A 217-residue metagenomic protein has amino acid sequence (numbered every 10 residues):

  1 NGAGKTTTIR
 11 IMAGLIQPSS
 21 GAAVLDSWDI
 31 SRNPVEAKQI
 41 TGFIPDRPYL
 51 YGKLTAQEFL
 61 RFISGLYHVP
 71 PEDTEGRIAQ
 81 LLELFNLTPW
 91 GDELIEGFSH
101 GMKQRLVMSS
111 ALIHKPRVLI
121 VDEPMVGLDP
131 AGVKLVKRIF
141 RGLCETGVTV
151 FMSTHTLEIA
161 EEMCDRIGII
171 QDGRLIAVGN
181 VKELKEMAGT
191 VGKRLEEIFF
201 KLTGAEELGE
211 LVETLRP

Functional and structural regions predicted by a protein language model:
G21-R32, E36-A37: Conserved ABC transporter NBD signature motif
R61, G65, E72-W90: Conserved ABC ATPase "signature" region
L94-F98: Conserved ABC ATPase signature
K115: Conserved catalytic motifs of ABC-family nucleotide-binding domains
L119-E123: Catalytic Walker B motif of ABC-type/P-loop ATPase nucleotide-binding domains
V178-G179: ABC ATPase "signature
